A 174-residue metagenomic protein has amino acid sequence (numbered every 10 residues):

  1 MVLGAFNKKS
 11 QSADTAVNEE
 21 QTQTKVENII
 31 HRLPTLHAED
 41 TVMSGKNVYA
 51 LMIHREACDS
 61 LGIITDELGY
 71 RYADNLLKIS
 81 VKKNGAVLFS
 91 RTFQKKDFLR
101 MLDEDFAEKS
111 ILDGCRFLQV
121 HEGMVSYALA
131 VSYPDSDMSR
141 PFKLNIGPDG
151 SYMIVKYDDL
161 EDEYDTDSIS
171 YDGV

Functional and structural regions predicted by a protein language model:
M1-V17: Bacterial Sec-dependent N-terminal signal peptides
N18-Q23: N-terminal juxtamembrane cytosolic/stromal segments of multi-pass membrane proteins
T24-F117: Surface-exposed acidic loop/strand-edge motifs in secreted or periplasmic proteins that form small linear binding
M101-V174: Extracytoplasmic electrostatic interaction patches
